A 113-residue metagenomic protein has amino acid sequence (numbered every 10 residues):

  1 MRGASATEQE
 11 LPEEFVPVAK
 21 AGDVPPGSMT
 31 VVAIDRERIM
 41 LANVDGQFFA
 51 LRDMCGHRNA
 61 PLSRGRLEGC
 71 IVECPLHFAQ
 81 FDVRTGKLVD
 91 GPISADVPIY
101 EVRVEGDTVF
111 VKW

Functional and structural regions predicted by a protein language model:
M1-G69, V83, D96-W113: N-terminal pre-ligand scaffold of iron-sulfur
C55, C74-H77: Short cysteine clusters
G69-P75, L88-V97: Short cysteine/histidine-rich metal-coordination sites, predominantly Zn2+-binding motifs
Q80: Short helix-to-coil "ATP-lid" hinge immediately C-terminal to the conserved N-box Asn in the Bergerat
